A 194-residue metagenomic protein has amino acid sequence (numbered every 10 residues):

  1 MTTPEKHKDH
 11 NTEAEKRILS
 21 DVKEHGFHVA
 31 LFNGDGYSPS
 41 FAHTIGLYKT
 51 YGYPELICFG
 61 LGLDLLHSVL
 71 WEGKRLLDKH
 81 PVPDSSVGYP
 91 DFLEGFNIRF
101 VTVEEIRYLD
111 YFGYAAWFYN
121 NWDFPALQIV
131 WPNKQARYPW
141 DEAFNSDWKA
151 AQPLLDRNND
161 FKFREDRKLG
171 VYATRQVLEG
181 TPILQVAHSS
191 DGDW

Functional and structural regions predicted by a protein language model:
M1-G36, Y48-Y53, I57-W194: Acidic, proline/glycine-rich low-complexity IDRs
F41-Y48: A glycine-rich, hydrophobic loop/mini-helix early in the fold
